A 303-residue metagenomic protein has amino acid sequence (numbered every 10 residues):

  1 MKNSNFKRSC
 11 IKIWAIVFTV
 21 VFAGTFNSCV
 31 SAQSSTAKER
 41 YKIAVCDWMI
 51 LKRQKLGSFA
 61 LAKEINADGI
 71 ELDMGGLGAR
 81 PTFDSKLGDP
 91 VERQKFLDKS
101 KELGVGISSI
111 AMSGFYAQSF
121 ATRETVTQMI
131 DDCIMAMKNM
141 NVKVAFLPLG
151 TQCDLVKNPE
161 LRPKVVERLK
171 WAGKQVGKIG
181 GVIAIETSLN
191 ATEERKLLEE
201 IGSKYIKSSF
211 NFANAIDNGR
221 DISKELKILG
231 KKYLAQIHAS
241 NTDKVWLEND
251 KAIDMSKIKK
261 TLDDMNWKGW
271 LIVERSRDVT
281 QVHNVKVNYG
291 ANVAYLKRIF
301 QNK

Functional and structural regions predicted by a protein language model:
M1-S9: N-terminal secretory signal peptides that target proteins for export/translocation
W14-T25: Bacterial N-terminal signal peptides
S31-A44, L51-D68, L103, A191-K303: Histidine-acidic metal/acid-base catalytic patches
K63, K99-G106, Y116-S208, I216-D217: Active-site acidic/histidine proton-transfer and metal-coordination neighborhood in alpha/beta enzyme cores
E71, S109-A111, F146, A184 (+2 more regions): Conserved beta-strand positions in the central sheet of alpha/beta enzyme cores
D73-K95, L149-K157: Glycine-rich, proline-tolerant flexible connector loops at the mouths of alpha/beta enzymes
G78-F83, Y116-F120, C153-N158, D217-G219 (+2 more regions): A short acidic, helix-capping loop that chelates divalent metal ions and anchors anionic groups
K86-R93, R123-D131, P159-L169, D221-K227 (+2 more regions): Charged helix-capping and loop-helix junction motifs
